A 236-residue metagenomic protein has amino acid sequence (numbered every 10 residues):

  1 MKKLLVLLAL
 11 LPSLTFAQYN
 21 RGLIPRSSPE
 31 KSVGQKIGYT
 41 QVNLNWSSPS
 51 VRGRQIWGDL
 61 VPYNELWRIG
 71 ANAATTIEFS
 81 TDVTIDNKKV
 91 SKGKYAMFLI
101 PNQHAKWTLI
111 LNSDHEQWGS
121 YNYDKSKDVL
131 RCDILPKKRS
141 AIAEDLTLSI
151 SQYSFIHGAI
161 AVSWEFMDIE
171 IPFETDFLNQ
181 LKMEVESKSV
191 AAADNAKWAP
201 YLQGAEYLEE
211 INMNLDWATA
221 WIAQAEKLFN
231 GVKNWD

Functional and structural regions predicted by a protein language model:
M1, A96-L99: Short, hydrophobic/aromatic-rich beta-strand segments within well-structured domains
M1-N20: Bacterial Sec-dependent N-terminal signal peptides
V6, T84, Y207: Generic anion/oxyanion-binding catalytic loop in active/binding sites
Y19-K36: Short N-terminal segments immediately surrounding and downstream of signal-peptide cleavage
L23, Q41-K92, L99-P200, F229: Extended, well-structured beta-strand/loop surface patches that form recognition or cofactor-anchoring regions within
S187-D236: Alpha-helical adaptor scaffolds
